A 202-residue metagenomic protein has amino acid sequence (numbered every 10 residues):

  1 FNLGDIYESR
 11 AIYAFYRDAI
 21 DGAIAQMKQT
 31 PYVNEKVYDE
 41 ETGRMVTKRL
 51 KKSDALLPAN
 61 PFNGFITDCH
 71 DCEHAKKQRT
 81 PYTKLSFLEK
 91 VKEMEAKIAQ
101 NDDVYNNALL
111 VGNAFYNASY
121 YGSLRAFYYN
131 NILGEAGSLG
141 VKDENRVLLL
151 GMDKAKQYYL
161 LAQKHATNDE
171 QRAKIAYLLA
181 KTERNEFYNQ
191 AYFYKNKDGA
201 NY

Functional and structural regions predicted by a protein language model:
F1-Y202: Extracytoplasmic/secretory-pathway proteins
